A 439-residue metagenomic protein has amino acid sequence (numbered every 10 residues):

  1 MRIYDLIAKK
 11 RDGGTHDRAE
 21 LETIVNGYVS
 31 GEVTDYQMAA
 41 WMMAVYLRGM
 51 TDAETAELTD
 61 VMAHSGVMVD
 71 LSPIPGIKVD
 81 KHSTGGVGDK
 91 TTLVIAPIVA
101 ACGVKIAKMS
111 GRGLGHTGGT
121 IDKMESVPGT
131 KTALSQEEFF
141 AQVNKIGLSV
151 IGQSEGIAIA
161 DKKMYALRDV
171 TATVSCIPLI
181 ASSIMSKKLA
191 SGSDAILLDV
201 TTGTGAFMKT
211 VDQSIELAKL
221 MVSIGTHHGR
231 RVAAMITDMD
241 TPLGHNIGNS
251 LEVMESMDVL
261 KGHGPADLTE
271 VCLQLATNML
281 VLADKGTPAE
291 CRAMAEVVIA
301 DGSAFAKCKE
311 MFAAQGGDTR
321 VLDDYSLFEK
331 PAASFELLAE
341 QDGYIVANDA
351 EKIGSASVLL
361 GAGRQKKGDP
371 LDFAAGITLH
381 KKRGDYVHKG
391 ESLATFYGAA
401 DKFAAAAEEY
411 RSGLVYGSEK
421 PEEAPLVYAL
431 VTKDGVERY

Functional and structural regions predicted by a protein language model:
M1-G88, K309-D318, K433-D434, Y439: Acidic, glycine/proline-rich low-complexity segments that act as flexible tails and inter-domain linkers
I3, T120, D161-D169, T201-T202: Gly-rich Lys/Arg/Thr-decorated short loops/hinges at beta-loop-alpha junctions or inter-strand turns that position
D5, D17, Y28, M68-V69 (+5 more regions): Well-ordered secondary-structure scaffolds
L47, L93-A107, K187-G192, H227-H228 (+1 more regions): Alpha-helix C-terminal capping segments
I77-A100, V104-H116: Glycine/serine-rich anion-binding loops at beta->alpha junctions that coordinate negatively charged ligand groups
I106-S110, T132-S135, V150-Q153, L197-V200 (+1 more regions): General beta-strand structural signal in soluble alpha/beta enzymes
K123-S149, K219-G225, G229: A glycine-rich helix N-cap at a beta->alpha junction
N144-S193: Phosphate/diphosphate-binding glycine-rich loops and adjacent basic-rich segments that engage nucleotide
